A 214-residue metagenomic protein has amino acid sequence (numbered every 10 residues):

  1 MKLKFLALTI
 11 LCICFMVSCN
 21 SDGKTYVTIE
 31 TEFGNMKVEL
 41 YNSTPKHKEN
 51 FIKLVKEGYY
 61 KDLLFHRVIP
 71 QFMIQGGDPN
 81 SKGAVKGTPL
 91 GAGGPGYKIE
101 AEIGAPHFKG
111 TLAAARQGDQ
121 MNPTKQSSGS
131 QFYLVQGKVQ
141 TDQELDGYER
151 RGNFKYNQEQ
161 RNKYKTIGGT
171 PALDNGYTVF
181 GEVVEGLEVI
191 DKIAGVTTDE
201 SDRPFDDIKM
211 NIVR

Functional and structural regions predicted by a protein language model:
M1-L6: Bacterial N-terminal signal peptides that target proteins for export
A7-F15: Bacterial N-terminal signal peptides
S18-R214: Cyclophilin-like peptidyl-prolyl cis-trans isomerases
